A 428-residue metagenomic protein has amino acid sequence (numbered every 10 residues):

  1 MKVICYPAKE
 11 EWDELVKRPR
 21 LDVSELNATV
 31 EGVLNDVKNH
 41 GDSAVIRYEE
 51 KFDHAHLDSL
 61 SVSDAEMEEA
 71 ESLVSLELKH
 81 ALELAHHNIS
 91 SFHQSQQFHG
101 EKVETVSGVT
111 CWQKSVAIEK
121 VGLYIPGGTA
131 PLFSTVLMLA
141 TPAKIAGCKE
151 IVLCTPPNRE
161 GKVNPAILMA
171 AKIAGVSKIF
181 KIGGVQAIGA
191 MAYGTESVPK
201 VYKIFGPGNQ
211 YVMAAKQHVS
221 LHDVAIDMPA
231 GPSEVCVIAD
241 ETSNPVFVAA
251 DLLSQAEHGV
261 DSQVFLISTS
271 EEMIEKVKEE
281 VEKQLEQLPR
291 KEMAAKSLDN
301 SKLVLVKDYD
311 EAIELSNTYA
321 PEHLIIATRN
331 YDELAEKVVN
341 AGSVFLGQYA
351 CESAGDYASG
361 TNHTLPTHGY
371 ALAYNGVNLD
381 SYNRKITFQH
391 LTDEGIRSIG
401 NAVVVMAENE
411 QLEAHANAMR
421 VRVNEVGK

Functional and structural regions predicted by a protein language model:
M1-E119: N-terminal Rossmann-like NAD(P)+-binding subdomain of aldehyde/semialdehyde dehydrogenases
M1-P7, K178-G183, L303-D308: Short acidic-hydrophobic, aromatic-tinged amphipathic segments that line or gate anion-handling sites
F98-V103, A225, S262-I267, Q287-S297 (+3 more regions): Flexible, glycine/charged-enriched surface loops at secondary-structure junctions
V103-M169: Conserved small-residue-rich beta-alpha loop and adjacent elements that most often cradle the phosphate/pyrophosphate
G175-Q263: Conserved NAD(P)+-binding/catalytic subdomain of aldehyde/semialdehyde dehydrogenases
H258, L266-K337, A341: A glycine- and small/hydrophobic-rich beta-loop-beta segment that serves as a flexible "lid/hinge" or phosphate-binding
T318-K428: C-terminal core of ALDH-fold dehydrogenases
